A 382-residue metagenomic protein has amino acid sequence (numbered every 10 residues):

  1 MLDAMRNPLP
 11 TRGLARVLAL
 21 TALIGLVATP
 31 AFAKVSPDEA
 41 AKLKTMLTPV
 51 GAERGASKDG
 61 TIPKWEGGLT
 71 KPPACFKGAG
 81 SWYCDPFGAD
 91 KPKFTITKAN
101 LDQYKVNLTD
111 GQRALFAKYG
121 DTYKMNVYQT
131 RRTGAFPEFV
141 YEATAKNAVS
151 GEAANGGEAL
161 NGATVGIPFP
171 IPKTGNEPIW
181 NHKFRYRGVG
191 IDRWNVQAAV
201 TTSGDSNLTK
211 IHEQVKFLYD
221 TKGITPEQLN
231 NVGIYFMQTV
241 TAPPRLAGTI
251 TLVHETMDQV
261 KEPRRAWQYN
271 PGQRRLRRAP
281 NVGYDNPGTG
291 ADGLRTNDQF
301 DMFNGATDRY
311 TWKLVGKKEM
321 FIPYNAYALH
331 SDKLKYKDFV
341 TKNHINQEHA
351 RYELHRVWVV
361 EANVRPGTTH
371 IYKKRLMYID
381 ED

Functional and structural regions predicted by a protein language model:
M1-G13: N-terminal secretory signal peptides that target proteins for export/translocation
V17, R245-G248, D308-T311: Glycine-centered flexibility motif
V17-A28: Bacterial N-terminal signal peptides
T29-A33: Domain-scale selection of a single, long terminal region that carries the protein's primary operational module
K34-V35, A40-K44, T48-G67, I96 (+3 more regions): Gly/Pro-enriched, hydrophobic low-complexity segments that function as extracytoplasmic propeptides/linkers
P37-R264, N270: Solvent-exposed N-terminal domain segments of exported/luminal and surface proteins
W194-T202, S206-A242, F300-M377: Extended beta-strand-rich segments in extracellular/periplasmic secretory proteins, especially within noncatalytic
